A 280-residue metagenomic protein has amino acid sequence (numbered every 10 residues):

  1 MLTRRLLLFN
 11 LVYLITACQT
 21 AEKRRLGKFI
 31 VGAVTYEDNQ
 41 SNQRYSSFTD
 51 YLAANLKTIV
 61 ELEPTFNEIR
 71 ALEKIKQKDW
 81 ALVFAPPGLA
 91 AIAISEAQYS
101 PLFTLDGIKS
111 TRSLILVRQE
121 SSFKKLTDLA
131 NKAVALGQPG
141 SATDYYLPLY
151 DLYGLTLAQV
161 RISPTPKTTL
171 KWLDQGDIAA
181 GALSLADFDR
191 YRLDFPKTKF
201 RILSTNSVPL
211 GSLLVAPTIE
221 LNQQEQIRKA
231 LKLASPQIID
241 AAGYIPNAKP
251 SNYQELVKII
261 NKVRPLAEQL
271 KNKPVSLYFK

Functional and structural regions predicted by a protein language model:
M1-L14: N-terminal secretory signal peptides and thylakoid transit peptides that target proteins across membranes
R25-A33, Q40-Q43, N55, I59-F66 (+6 more regions): Extracytoplasmic/lumenal soluble domains of exported proteins with redox or metal-associated functions
L26-G27, V31-Y51, G88, T111-K171 (+3 more regions): Bilobed "Venus flytrap"/periplasmic-binding protein-like clamshell domains and structurally analogous long
L26-V34, I108-V117, P196-Q237, A241-K262 (+2 more regions): Periplasmic-binding protein-like
E63-E73, V160-K171, V208-P209: Short helix-initiation/N-cap motifs at beta->coil->alpha
T65, L72-D128, A142: Acidic, polar ligand-binding/catalytic clefts
F84-E96, W172-Q175, A179-K199: A ligand-binding cleft/hinge motif common to bilobed small-molecule-binding domains
